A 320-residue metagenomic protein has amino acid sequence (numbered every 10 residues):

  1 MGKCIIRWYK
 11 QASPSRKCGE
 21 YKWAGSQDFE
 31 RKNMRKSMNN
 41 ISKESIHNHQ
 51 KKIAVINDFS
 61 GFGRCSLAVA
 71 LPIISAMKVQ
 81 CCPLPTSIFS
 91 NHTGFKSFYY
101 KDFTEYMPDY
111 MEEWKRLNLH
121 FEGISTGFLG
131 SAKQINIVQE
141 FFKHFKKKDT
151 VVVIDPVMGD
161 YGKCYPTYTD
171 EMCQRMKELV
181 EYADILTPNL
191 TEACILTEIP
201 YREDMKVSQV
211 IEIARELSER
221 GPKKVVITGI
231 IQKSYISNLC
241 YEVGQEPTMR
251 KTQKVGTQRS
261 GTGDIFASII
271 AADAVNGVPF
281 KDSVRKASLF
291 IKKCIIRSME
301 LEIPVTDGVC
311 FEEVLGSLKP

Functional and structural regions predicted by a protein language model:
S26-K36: Short, Lys/Arg-enriched N-terminal segments with co-localized hydrophobic residues within the first ~10-30 amino acids
R35, K281-P320: Charged C-terminal helix
R35-I154, M158-P166, E312-G316: Conserved N-terminal subdomain of the carbohydrate kinase-like
G61, P247-G261: Short pre-catalytic strand/loop immediately N-terminal to key active-site residues, enriched for Gly-Thr
P166-P247: Conserved phosphate/ATP/ADP-binding segment of small-molecule kinases
I195, T257-F280, V284: Short, small-residue alpha-helix embedded
